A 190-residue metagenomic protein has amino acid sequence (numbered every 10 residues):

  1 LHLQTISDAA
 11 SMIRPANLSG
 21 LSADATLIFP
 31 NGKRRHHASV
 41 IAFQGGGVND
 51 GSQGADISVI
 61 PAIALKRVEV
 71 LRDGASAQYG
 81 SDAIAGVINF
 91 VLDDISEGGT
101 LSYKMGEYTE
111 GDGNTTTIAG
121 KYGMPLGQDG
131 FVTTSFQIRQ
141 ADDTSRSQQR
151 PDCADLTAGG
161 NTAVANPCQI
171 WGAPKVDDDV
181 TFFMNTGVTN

Functional and structural regions predicted by a protein language model:
L1-A38: Extracytoplasmic beta-strand/coil segments of soluble accessory domains associated with Gram-negative outer-membrane
T5, A75, Y79, E107-T109 (+1 more regions): Outer-membrane beta-barrel domain signature
A16-N17, F29, D56-S58, D82-Y103 (+1 more regions): N-terminal periplasmic accessory domains that precede and gate Gram-negative outer-membrane beta-barrel machines
D24, I95-E97, Q128, Q140: Short coil turns and loop connectors of transmembrane beta-barrels in diderm outer membranes and organellar homologs
N49-G51, V70-L71, S102-M105, A163-I170: Extracytoplasmic loops and strand-loop junctions of Gram-negative outer membrane beta-barrel proteins
K66, E110-N190: Transmembrane beta-barrel wall of Gram-negative outer-membrane proteins
D73, S102-Y108, Q137-R139: Outer-membrane beta-barrel pore domains and translocons
